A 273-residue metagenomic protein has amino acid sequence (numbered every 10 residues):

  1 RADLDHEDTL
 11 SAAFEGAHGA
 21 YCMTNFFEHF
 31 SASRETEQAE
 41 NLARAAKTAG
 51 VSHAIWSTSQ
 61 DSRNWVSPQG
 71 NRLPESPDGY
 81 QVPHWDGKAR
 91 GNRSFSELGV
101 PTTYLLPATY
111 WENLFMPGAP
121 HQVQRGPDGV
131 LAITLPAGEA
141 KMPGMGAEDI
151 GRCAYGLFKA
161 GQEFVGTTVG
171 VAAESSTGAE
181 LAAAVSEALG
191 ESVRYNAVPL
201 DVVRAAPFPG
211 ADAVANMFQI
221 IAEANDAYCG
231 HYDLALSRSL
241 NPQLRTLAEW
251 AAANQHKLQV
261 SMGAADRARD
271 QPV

Functional and structural regions predicted by a protein language model:
R1-A2: Cofactor-binding loops of NAD(P)H-dependent oxidoreductases, dominated by short-chain dehydrogenase/reductases
D5-E15, C22-E37, R44-I55, S59-R194 (+2 more regions): Oxidoreductase cofactor-interface core, primarily capturing Rossmann-like NAD(P)-dependent enzymes
A20-Y21, H231: Short, basic/glycine-rich phosphate-binding loops at helix/coil junctions that contact nucleotide phosphates
L42, G91, S96-E97, G230-L240: Short, charged low-complexity linear motifs
F164, L200-V273: A hydrophobic C-terminal alpha-helical subdomain
N196-V198: NAD(P)-dinucleotide binding in Rossmann-like oxidoreductases
